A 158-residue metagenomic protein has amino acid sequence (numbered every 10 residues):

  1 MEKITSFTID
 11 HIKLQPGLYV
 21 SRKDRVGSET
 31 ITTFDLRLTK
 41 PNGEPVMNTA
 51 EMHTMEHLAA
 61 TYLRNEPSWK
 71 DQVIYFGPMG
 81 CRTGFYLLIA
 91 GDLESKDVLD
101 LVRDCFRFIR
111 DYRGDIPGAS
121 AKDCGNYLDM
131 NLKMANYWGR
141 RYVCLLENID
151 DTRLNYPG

Functional and structural regions predicted by a protein language model:
M1-N42, Y156-G158: Non-catalytic terminal extensions that flank enzyme cores
L18-R22, V73-P78: Generic structural motif
I31-R64, Y75: Active/ligand-binding-proximal structured segments within catalytic/core domains that scaffold catalytic residues
H57-N65, D100-R103, R107: A broad, structural surface signal
Y62, A121-C124, Y156: A domain-level signal for the structural core that forms small-molecule/cofactor-binding pockets and catalytic centers
E66-D71: Active-site palm subdomain of RNA-directed nucleic acid polymerases
G77-N148: Active-site-adjacent, His/Asp/Glu-enriched structural segments that form or flank metal-binding and acid/base networks
C144-G158: Histidine-acidic residue clusters that define the catalytic metal-binding segment of zinc metallopeptidase domains
